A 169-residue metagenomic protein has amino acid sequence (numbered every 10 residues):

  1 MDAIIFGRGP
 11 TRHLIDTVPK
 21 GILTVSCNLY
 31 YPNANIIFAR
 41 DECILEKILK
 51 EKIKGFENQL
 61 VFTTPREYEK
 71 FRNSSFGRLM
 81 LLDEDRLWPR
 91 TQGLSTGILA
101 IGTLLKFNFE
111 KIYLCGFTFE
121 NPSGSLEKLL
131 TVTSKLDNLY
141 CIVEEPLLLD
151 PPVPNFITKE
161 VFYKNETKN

Functional and structural regions predicted by a protein language model:
M1-N169: Metal-ion/cofactor- or nucleotide/acyl-coenzyme-handling active-site neighborhoods
